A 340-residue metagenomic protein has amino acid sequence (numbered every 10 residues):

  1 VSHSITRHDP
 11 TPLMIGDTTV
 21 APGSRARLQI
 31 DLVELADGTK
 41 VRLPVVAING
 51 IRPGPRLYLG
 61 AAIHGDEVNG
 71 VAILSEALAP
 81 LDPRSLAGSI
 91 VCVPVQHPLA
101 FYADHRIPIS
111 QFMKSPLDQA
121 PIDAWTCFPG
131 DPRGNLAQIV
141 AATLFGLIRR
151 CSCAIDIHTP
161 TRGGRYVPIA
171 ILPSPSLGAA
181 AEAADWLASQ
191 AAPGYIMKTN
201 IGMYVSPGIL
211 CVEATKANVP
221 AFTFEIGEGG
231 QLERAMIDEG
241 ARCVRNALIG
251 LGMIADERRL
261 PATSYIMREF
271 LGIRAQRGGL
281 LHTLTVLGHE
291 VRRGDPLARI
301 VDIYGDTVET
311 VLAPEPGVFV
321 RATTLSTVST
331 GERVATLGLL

Functional and structural regions predicted by a protein language model:
V1-L340: Structured catalytic-domain cores with a bias toward divalent-metal coordination
